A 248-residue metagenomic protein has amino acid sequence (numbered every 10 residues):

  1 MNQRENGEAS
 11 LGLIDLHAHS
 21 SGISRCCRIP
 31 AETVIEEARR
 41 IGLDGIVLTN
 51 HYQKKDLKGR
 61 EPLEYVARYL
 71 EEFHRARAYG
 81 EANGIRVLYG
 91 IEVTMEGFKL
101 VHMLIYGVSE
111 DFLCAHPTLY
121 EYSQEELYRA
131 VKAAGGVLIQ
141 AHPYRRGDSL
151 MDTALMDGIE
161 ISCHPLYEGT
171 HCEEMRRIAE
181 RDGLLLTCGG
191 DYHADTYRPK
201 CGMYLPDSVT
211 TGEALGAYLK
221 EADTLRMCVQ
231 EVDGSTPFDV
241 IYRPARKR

Functional and structural regions predicted by a protein language model:
M1-L16, S20, P30-E36, G97-D111 (+2 more regions): Charged catalytic cores and adjacent phosphate/nucleic-acid-binding surfaces used for phosphate/nucleic-acid chemistry
D15, H19, E36-L63: Divalent metal-dependent hydrolysis catalytic cores, especially in the metallo-beta-lactamase
S24-I29, K55-A76, T153, P199: Metal-dependent catalytic neighborhoods of phosphoester/phosphodiester hydrolases
T33-E37, E72-A76, L127, E174-M175: A general structural detector for well-ordered alpha-helical segments in enzyme core domains, enriched
L100-A134: Binuclear metal-dependent hydrolase catalytic cores centered on His/Asp/Glu-rich metal-binding motifs
